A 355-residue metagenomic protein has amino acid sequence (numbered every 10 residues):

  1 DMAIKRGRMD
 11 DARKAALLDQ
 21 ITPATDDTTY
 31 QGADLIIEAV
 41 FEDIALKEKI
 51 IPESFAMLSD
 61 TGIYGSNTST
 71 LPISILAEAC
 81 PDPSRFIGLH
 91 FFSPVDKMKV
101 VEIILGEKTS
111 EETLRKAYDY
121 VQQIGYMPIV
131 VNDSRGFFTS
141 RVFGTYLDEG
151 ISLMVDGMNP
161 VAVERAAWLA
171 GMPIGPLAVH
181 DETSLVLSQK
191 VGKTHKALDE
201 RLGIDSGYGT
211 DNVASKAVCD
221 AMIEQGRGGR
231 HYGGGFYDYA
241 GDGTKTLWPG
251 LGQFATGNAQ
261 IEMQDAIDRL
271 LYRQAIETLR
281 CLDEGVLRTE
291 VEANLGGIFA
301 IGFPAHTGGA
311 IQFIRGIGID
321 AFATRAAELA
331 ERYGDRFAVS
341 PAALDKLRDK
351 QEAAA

Functional and structural regions predicted by a protein language model:
D1-A355: N-terminal glycine-rich phosphate-binding loop for ADP-containing cofactors
